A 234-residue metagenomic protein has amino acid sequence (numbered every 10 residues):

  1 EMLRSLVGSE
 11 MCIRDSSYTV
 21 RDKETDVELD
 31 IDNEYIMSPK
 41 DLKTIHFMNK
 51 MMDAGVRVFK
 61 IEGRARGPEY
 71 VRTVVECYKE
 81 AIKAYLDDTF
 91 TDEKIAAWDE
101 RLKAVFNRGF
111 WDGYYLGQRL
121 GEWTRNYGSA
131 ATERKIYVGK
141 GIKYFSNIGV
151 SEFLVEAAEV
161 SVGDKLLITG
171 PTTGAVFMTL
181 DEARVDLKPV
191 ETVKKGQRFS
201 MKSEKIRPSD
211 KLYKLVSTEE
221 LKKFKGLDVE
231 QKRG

Functional and structural regions predicted by a protein language model:
E1, E69, A175: Residues that form or flank phosphate/diphosphate-binding pockets in enzymes that use nucleotide phosphates
E1-G8, C12-I13: Single conserved hydrophobic/aromatic residue that forms the stacking wall/gate of nucleotide- or nucleobase-binding
M11-C12, Y18-E24, L29-I31, I36: Active-site loops and adjacent core secondary-structure elements that bind or stabilize anionic groups
N33, S38-V75: Long hydrophobic segments that form regular secondary structure
R64-K140: Anionic-ligand-binding alpha/beta catalytic cores of soluble enzymes and soluble regulatory domains that recognize
R125-G128, E133-G234: Beta-strand/loop-dominated core regions that host nucleotide or nucleotide-derived cofactor-binding catalytic loops
